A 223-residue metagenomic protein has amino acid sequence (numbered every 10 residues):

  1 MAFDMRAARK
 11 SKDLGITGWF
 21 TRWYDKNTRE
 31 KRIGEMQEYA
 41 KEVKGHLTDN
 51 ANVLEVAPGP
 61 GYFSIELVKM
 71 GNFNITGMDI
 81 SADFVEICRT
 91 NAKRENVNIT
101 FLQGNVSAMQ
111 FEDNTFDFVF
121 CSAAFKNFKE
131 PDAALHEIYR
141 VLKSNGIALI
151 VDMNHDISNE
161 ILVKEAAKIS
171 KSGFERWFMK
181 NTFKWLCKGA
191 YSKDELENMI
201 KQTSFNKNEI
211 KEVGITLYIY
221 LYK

Functional and structural regions predicted by a protein language model:
M1-T48, Y62, E66: Conserved class I S-adenosyl-L-methionine
N52, G146-I147: Short glycine-centered segments of the SAM/dcSAM-binding site in methyltransferase folds
L54, P60-A108: Class I SAM-dependent methyltransferase SAM/SAH-binding core
F120: A conserved beta-strand element that flanks and buttresses the S-adenosyl-L-methionine
K126-N127: A short His-aromatic
D132-S144: A short glycine-rich, Lys/Arg-flanked "PGG" loop and its adjoining helix->strand segment in the class I
V151-T203, E209-K211: C-terminal alpha-helical "lid/dimerization" subdomain adjacent to the S-adenosyl-L-methionine
T203-K223: Core SAM-dependent methyltransferase catalytic element
